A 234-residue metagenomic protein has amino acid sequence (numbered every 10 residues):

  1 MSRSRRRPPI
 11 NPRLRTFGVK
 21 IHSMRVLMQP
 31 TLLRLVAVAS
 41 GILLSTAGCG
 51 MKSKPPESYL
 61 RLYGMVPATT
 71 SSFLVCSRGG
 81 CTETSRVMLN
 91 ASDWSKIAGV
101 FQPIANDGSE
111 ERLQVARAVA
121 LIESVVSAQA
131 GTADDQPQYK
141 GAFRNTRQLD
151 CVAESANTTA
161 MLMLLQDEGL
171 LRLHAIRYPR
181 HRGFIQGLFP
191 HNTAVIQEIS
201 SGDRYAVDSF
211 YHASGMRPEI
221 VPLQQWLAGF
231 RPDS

Functional and structural regions predicted by a protein language model:
I10-P12, F17, I21-V36: Bacterial N-terminal signal peptides that target proteins for export
A37-L44: Hydrophobic helical h-region of N-terminal Sec-dependent signal peptides in bacterial secretory/periplasmic proteins
T46-G48: C-terminal motif of bacterial Sec signal peptides marking the signal peptidase cleavage site
G50-S53: Bacterial signal peptide processing site
E57-E83: Post-signal peptide N-terminal segment of mature Sec-exported envelope proteins
S77-S109, D135-R144: Acidic/histidine-rich, surface-exposed loop or edge segments in extracytoplasmic proteins
E111-H174: Mid-length scaffold segments of soluble, non-membrane domains
M163-W226: Hydrophobic/aromatic-rich core segments of domains that either
